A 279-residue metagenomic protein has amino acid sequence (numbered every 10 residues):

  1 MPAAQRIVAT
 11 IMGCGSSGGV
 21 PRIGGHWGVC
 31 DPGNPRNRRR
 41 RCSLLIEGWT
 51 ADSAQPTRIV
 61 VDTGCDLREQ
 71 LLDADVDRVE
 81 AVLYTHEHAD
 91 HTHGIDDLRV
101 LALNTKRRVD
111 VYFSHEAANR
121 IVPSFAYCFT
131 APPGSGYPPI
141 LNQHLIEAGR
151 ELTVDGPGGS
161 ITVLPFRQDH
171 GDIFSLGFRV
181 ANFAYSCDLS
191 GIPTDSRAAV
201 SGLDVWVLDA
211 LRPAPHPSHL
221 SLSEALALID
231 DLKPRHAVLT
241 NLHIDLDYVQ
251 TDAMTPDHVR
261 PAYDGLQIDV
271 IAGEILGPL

Functional and structural regions predicted by a protein language model:
M1-S186, D195, D252-L279: Binuclear metal-dependent hydrolase catalytic cores
N37, G64, L189, P215-L222: A conditional alpha-helix N-cap/helix-loop micro-motif detector
D66, H88, S190, L211 (+1 more regions): Catalytic metal-binding/acid-base residues of hydrolase active sites
G149, P193-L279: Binuclear metal-ion centers of metallo-dependent hydrolases, dominated by the metallo-beta-lactamase
P165-F166, S186-D188, L208, L239-T240: Thr-Gly-centered strand-to-loop micro-motif
